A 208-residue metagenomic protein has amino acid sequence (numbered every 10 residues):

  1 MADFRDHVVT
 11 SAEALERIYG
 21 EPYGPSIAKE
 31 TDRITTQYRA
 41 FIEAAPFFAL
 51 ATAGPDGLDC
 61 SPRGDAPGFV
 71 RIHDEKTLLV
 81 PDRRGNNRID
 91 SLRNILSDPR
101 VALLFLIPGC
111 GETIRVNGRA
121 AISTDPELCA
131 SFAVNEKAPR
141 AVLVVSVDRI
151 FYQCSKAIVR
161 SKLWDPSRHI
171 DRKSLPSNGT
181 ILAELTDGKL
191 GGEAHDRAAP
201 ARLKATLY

Functional and structural regions predicted by a protein language model:
M1-Y208: Binding-site signature for planar aromatic cofactors or substrates
